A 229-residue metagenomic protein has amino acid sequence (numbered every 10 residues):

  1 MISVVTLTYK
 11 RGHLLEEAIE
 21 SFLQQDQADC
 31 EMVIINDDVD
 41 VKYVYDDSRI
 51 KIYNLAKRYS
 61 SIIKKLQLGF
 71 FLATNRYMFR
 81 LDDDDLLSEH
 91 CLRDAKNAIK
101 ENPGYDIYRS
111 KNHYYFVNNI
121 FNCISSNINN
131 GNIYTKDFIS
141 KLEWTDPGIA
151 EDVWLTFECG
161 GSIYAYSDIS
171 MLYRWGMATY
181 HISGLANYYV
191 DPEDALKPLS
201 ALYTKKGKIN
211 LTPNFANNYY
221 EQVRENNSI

Functional and structural regions predicted by a protein language model:
M1-S21: N-proximal low-complexity "stem/linker" segments adjacent to membrane-targeting elements
E20-D29: Short, acidic, metal-binding catalytic loop of nucleotide-sugar glycosyltransferases
I34-V44, D82: A conserved acidic beta->alpha catalytic loop
A56-A73: Glycine-rich, basic loop-to-helix element that forms the pyrophosphate-binding segment of sugar-nucleotide handling
M78: Short aromatic/hydrophobic "clamp" motif used to bind/position activated sugar donors
L92-F121: Conserved donor NDP-sugar-binding/catalytic core segment of glycosyltransferases
Y114-Y115, S167-A201: Active-site donor/metal-binding and catalytic loop motifs of nucleotide-sugar-dependent glycosylation enzymes
G148-L155: Acidic donor-binding loop at a coil-to-helix junction in glycosyltransferase catalytic cores that engages
